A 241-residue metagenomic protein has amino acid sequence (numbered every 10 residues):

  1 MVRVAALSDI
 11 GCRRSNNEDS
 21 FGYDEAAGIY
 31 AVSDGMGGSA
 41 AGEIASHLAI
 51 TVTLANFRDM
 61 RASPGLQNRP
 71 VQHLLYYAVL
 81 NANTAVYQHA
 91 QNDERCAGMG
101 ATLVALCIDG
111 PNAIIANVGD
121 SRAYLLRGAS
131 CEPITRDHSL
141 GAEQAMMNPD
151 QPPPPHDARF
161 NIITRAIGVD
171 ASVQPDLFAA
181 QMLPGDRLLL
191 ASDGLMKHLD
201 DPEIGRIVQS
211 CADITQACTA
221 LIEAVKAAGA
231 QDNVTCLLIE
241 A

Functional and structural regions predicted by a protein language model:
M1-A241: PP2C/PPM-type serine/threonine phosphatase catalytic domain
